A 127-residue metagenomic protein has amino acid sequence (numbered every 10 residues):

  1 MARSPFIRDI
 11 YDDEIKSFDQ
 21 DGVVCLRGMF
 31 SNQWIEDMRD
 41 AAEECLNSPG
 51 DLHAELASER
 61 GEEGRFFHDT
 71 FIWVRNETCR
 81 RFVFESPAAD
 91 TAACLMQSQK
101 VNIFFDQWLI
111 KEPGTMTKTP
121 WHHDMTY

Functional and structural regions predicted by a protein language model:
M1-D21, R27-W121, M125-T126: Non-heme Fe(II)-dependent double-stranded beta-helix
